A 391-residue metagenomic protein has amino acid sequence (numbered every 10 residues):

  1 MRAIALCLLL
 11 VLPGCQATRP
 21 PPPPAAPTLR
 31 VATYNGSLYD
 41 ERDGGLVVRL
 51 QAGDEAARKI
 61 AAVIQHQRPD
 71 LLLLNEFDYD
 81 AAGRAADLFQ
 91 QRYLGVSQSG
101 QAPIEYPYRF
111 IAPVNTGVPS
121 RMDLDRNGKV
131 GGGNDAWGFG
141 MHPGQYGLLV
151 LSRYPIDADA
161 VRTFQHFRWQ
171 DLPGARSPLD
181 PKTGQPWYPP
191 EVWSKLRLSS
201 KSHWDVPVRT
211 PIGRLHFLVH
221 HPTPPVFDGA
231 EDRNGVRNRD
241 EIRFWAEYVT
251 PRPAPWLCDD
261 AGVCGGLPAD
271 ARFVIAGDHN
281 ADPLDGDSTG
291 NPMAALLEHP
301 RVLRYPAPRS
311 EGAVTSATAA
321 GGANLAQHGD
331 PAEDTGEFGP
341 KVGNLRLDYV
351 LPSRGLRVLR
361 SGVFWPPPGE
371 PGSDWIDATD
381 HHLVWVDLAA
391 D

Functional and structural regions predicted by a protein language model:
M1-C7: Sec-dependent signal peptide recognition, specifically the positively charged N-region followed immediately by
L12-G14: C-terminal motif of bacterial Sec signal peptides marking the signal peptidase cleavage site
Q16-L148, R176-L196, P211-L215, D228-A230 (+5 more regions): N-terminal, active-site-proximal structural segment of metallo-dependent hydrolase catalytic domains
T33, L148-V150, H203-P207, V219 (+2 more regions): Conserved hydrophobic/aromatic beta-strand scaffold that supports enzyme active sites
G36, E76-F77, Y154, P222 (+1 more regions): Active-site metal-binding loops of divalent metal-dependent hydrolases
E41, P224-F227, A281-P283: Flexible loop/turn segments at secondary-structure boundaries
Y146, D159-R162, F167-L218, P222 (+1 more regions): Catalytic-adjacent loop/helix segments of enzymes that bind and process anionic phosphate/sulfate esters
Y154-P173, P207-V208, N234-I275, H279-D391: Metal-dependent phosphoester-hydrolase catalytic domains
